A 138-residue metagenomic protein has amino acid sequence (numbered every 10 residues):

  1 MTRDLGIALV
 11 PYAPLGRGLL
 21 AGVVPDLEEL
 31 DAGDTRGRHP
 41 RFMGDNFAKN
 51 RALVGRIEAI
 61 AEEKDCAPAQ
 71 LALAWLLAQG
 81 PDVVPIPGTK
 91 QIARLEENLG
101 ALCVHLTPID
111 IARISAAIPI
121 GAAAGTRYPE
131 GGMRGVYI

Functional and structural regions predicted by a protein language model:
M1-A32, A67: Aromatic-lined glycan-binding groove of carbohydrate-active enzymes
D4, E28, A32-E63, A78 (+2 more regions): Terminal-tail/helix-coil boundary detector
L9-P11, P85-G88: Hydrophobic faces of well-ordered beta-strands that scaffold small-molecule active sites in alpha/beta enzyme cores
P14, G18, V84, G121: Short glycine- and Lys/Arg-enriched binding-loop motifs that mark or flank ligand-binding interfaces
L71: Glycine/threonine-rich phosphate-binding loop and adjacent beta-strand/alpha-helix elements that clamp
K90-A93: Flexible loop/turn connectors
